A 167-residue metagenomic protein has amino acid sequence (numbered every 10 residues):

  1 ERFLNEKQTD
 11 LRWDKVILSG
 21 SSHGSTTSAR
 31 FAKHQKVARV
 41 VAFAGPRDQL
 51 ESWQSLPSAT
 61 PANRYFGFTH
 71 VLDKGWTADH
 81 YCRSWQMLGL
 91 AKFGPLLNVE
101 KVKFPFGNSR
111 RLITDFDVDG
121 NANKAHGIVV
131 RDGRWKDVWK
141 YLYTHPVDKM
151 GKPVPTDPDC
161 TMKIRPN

Functional and structural regions predicted by a protein language model:
R2-I17, P155, C160-K163: Gly/Ser-rich "nucleophile elbow"/oxyanion-hole loop immediately N-terminal to the catalytic nucleophile in hydrolases
F3, F31-H34, M87: Structured segments of extracytoplasmic/periplasmic soluble domains in secreted or envelope-associated proteins
N5-L11, K33, Q54-A59, V147-G151: Surface-exposed acidic, glycine-flexible loop patches that form ligand/cofactor-binding and adhesion interfaces
K15-G20, F43: Short beta-strand immediately N-terminal to the catalytic nucleophile in serine-hydrolase-like folds
L18-S28, A32: Gly/Ala-rich beta-loop-alpha elbow adjacent to hydrolase catalytic centers
T26-T27, R83, D137: Extracytoplasmic/secreted proteins, especially bacterial periplasmic and envelope-associated proteins
A38-V130: The feature captures the conserved acid-bearing segment of alpha/beta-hydrolase catalytic domains
L112-N167: Catalytic active-site module of serine/aspartate enzymes centered on a nucleophile-bearing elbow/loop
